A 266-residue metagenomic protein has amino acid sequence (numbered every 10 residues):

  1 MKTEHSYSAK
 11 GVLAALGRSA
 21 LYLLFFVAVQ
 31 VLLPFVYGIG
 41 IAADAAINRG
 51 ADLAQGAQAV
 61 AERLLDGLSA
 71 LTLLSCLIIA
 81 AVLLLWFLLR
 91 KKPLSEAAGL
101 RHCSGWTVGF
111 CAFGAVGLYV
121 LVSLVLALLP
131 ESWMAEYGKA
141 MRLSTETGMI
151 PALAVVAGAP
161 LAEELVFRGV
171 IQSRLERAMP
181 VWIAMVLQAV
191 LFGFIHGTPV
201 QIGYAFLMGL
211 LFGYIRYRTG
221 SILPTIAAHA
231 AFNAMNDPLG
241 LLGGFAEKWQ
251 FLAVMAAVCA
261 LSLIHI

Functional and structural regions predicted by a protein language model:
M1-K10: Short, Lys/Arg-rich, polar N-terminal cytosolic tail immediately upstream of the first transmembrane signal-anchor
F26-L88, F110, V254-M255: Alpha-helical transmembrane segments in multi-pass membrane proteins
G40-L53, Q58-D66, K92-L165, S173 (+1 more regions): Juxtamembrane helix-loop-helix connectors linking adjacent transmembrane helices in multi-pass membrane enzymes
C76-W86, G114-S123, A253-I264: Hydrophobic core of alpha-helical transmembrane segments in multi-pass integral membrane proteins
L85-L94, I215-Y217, L263-I264: Structural signal for the C-terminal ends of transmembrane alpha-helices and the immediately following loop
A162-L187, Y214-S221: Membrane-interface helix/loop boundary segments of multi-pass membrane proteins
L187-L191, A227, A231: Hydrophobic residues within alpha-helical transmembrane segments of multi-pass solute transporters/permease subunits
A230-I264: C-terminal membrane module of polytopic membrane proteins
